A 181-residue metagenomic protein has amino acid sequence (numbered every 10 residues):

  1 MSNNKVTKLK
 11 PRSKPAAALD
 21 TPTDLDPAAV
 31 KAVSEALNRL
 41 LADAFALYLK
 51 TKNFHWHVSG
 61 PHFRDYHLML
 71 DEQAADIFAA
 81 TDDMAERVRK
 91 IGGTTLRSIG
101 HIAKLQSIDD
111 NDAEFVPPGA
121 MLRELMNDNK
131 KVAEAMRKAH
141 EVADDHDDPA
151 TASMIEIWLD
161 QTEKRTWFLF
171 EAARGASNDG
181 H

Functional and structural regions predicted by a protein language model:
S2-P22: Acidic, low-complexity proline/glycine-rich segments
S13-D20, Q106-N111, D128, F170-N178: Phosphate/pyrophosphate-binding loop motifs in nucleotide- or prenyl diphosphate-using proteins
A18-L40, P118: Disorder-to-helix initiation segments
D24-A32, L47-E72, R137-A150: Helix-loop segments that flank and shape redox-cofactor active sites
K31-L41, F45, D71, F78 (+4 more regions): Short amphipathic alpha-helical segments with heptad-repeat character
L41, Y48, H55, A74 (+6 more regions): A structural signal for well-ordered alpha-helices, especially hydrophobic packing surfaces of coiled-coils
V58, H62-H101: Conserved alpha-helical segments that form or flank metal/cofactor-binding pockets of metalloenzymes
E86-R87, G100-I157: Acidic/histidine-rich alpha-helical segments that form the ligand environment of transition-metal centers
